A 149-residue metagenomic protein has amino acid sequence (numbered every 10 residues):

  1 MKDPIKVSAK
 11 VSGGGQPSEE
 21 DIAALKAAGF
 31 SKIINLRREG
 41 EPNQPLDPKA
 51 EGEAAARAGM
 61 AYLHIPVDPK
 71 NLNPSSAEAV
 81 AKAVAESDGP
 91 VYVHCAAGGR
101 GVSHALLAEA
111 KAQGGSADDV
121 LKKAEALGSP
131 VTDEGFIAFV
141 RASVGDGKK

Functional and structural regions predicted by a protein language model:
M1-V91, L106-K149: Cys-dependent protein tyrosine phosphatase-like superfamily
V91-V102: A phosphate-binding catalytic loop at a beta-strand-loop-alpha-helix junction that coordinates phosphoryl groups
